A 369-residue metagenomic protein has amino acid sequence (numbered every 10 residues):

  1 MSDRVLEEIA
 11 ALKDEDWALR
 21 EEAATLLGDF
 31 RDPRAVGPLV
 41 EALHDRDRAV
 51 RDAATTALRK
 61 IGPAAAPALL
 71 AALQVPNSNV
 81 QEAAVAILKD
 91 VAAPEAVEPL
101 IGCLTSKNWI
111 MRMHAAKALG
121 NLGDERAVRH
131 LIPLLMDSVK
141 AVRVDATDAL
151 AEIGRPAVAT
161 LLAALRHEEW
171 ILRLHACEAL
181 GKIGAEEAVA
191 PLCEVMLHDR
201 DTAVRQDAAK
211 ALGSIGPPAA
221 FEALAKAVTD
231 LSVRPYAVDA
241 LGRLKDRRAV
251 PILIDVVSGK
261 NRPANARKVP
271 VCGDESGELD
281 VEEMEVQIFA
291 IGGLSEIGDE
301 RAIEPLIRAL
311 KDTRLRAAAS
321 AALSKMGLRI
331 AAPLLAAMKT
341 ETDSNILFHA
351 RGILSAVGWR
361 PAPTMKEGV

Functional and structural regions predicted by a protein language model:
M1-S2, A18-P33, E41, R48-P63 (+17 more regions): Structural detector for internal amphipathic alpha-helices that build alpha-solenoid repeat scaffolds
R4-A11: An edge-strand/N-cap motif at the start of beta-rich repeat modules
R329-L335: Extended alpha-helical scaffolding segments
K366-V369: Alpha-helical repeat scaffolds
